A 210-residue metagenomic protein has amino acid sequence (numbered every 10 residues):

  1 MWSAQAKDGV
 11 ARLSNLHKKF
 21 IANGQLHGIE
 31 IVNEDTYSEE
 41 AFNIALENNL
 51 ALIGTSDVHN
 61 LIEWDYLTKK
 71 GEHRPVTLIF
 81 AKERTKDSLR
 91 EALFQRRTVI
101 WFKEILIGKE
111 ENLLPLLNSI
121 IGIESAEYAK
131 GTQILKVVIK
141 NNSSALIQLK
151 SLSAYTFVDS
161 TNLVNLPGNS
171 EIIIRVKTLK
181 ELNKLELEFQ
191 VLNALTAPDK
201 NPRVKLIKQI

Functional and structural regions predicted by a protein language model:
W2-I210: Charged catalytic cores and adjacent phosphate/nucleic-acid-binding surfaces used for phosphate/nucleic-acid chemistry
